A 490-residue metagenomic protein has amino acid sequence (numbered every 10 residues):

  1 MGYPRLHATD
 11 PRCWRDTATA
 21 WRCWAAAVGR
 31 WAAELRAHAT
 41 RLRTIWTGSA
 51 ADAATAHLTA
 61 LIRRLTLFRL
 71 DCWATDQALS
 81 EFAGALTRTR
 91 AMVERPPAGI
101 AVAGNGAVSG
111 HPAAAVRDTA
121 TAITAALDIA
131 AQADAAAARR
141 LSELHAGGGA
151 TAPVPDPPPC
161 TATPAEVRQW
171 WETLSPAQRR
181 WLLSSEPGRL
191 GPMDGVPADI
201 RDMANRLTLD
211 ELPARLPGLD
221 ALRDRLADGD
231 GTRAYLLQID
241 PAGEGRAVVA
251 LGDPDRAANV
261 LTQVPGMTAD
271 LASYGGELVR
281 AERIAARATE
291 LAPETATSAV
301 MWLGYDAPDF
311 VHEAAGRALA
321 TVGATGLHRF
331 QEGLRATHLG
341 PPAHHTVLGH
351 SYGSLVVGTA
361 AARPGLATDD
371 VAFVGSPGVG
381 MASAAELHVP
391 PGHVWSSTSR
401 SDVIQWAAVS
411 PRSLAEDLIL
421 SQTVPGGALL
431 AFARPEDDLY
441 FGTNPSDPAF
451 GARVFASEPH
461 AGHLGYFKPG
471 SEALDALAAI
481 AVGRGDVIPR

Functional and structural regions predicted by a protein language model:
M1-G147, A336, L418, L429 (+1 more regions): N-terminal secretion-targeting helices of virulence/extracellular proteins, encompassing both classical Sec signal
C13, A20-C23, A27, W46 (+7 more regions): Catalytic cores of large soluble enzymes that bind and process phosphate-bearing ligands
R63-R64, E244-V248, A281: Short alpha-helical segments and helix-capping/turn motifs at coil-helix boundaries
L70-Q77, T87-G276, G470-R490: Flexible, membrane-associating and regulatory peripheral segments of lipid-active enzymes
I239, V264, H350, V374-G375: Short His-Asn-centered micro-motif
D253-R256, G266-L271, G275-A343, R363-R490: Lipolytic serine-hydrolase domain surface
L348-V357: Gly/Ala-rich beta-loop-alpha elbow adjacent to hydrolase catalytic centers
G358-A362: Short, hydrophobic alpha-helix immediately C-terminal to the catalytic nucleophile
